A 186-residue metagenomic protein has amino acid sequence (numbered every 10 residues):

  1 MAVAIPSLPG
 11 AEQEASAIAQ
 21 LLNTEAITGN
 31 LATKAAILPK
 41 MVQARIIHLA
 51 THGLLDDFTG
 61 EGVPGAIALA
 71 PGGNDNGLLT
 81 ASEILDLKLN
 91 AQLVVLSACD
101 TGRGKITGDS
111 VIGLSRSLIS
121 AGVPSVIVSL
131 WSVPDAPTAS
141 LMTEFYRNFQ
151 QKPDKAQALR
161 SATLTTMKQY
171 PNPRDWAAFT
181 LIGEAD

Functional and structural regions predicted by a protein language model:
M1-D186: Catalytic cores of enzymes
